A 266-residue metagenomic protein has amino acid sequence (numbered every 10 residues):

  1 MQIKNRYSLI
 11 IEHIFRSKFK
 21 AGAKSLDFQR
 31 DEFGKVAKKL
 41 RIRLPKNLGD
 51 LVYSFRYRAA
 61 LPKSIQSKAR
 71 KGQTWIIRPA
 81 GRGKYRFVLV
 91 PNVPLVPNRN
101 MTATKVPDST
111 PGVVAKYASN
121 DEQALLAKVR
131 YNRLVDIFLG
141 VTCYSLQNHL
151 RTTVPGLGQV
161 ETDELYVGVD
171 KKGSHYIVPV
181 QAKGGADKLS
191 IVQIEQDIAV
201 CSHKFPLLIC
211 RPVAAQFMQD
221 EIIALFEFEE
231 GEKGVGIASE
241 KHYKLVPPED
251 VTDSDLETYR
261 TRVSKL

Functional and structural regions predicted by a protein language model:
M1-I10, L51-N98: Charged low-complexity interaction tracts in eukaryotic proteins
M1-I42: Positively charged, polyanion-binding regions of nucleic-acid-associated proteins
V106-R151: Acidic-basic catalytic patches of nuclease active cores, encompassing PD-(D/E)XK and other metal-cofactor nuclease
V129, D163-G168, Y176-G185, D197: Conserved catalytic cores of phosphodiester-cleaving nucleases, focusing on short active-site segments
L139-K171: Active-site metal-binding core of divalent-cation-utilizing nuclease and nuclease-like domains
G156-L157, H175-Y176, A186-Q196: Active-site-adjacent loop/helix micro-motif of nuclease/hydrolase catalytic cores
V178, K183-K188, S202-G231: Nucleic-acid nuclease catalytic cores
A215-L266: Domain-level recognition of nuclease-like catalytic cores that cleave nucleotide substrates
